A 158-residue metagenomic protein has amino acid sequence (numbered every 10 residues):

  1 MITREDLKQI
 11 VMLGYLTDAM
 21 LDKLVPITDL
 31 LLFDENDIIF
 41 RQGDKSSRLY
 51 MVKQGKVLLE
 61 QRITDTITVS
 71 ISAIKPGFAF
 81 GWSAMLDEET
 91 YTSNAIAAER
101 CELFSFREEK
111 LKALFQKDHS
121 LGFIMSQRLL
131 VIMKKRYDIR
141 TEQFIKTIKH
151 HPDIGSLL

Functional and structural regions predicted by a protein language model:
M1-L158: Cytosolic regulatory regions built on CNB/CRP/Popeye-like sensor folds
